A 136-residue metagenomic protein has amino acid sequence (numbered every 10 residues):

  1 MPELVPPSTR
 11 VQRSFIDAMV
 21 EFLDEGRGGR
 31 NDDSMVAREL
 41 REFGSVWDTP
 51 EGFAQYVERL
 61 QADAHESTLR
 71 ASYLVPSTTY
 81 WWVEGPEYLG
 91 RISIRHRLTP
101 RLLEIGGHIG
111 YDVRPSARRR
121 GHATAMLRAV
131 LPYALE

Functional and structural regions predicted by a protein language model:
M1-H108, P115, Y133: GNAT-family acyltransferases
G110-V113, R119-E136: Conserved acetyl-CoA-binding loop-helix of GNAT-fold acetyltransferases
